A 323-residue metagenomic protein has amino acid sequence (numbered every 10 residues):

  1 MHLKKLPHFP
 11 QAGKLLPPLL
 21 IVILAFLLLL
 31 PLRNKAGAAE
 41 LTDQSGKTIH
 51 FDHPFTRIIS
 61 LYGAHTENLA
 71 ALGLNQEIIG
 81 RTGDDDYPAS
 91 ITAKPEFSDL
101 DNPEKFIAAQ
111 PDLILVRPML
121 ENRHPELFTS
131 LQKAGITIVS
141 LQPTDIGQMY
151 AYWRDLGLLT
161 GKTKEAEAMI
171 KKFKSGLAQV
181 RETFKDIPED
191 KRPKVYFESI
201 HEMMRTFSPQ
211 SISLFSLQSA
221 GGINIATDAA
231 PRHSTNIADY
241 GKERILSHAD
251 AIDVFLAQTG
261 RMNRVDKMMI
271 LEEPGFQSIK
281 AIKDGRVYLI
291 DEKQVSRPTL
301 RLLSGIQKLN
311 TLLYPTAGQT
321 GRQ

Functional and structural regions predicted by a protein language model:
M1-Q11: N-terminal secretory signal peptides that target proteins for export/translocation
P18-P31: Bacterial N-terminal signal peptides
L32-A38: Sec/Tat signal peptide C-region and signal peptidase I cleavage site
A39, R57, I146-L158, E167 (+1 more regions): Structured C-terminal subdomain patch of bacterial secreted/periplasmic proteins
R57-A109, L113-N122, I225: A short, structured surface patch at a secondary-structure boundary
R57-L69, E165-A220: Basic- and aromatic-lined ligand-binding clefts that recognize polyanionic substrates
T82-D85, L214-N236, L256-T259, Y288-L289: His/Asp/Glu-enriched short active-site or ligand-binding loop at hydrolase and phosphoryl-transfer sites
N102-V116, G241-A257: Proline-aspartate-enriched helix->loop->beta-strand connector
